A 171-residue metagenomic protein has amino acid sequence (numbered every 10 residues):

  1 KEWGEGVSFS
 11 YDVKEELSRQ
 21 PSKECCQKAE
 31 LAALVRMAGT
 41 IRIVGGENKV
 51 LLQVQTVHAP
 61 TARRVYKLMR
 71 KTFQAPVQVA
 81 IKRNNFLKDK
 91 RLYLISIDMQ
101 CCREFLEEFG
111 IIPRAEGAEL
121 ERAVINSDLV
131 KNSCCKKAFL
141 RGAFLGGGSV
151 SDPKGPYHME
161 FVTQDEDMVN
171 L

Functional and structural regions predicted by a protein language model:
G6-V65, T72, A123-L171: Intein-associated homing endonuclease modules of the LAGLIDADG/DOD-type, together with closely related HINT-family
L68-A123: A generic, well-ordered mixed alpha/beta core segment in the N-terminal half of proteins
